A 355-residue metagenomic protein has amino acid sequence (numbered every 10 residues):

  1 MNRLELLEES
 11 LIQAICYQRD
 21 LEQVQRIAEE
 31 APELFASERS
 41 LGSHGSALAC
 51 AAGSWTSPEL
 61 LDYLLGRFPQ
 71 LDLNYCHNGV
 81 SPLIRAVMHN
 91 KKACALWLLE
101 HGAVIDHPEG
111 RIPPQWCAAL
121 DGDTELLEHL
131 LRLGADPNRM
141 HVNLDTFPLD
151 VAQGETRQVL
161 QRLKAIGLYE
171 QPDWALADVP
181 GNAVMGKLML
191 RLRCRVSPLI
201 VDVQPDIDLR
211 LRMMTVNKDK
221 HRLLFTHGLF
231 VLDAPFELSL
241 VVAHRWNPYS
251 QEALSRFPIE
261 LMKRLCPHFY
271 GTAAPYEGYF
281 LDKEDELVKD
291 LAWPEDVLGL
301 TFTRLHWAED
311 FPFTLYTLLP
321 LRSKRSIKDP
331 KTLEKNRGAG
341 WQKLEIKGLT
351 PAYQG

Functional and structural regions predicted by a protein language model:
M1-G66, L168-P172: Intrinsically disordered, low-complexity regulatory segments in ankyrin-centric signaling systems
E5-I12, S37-A51, N74-L83, H107-C117 (+1 more regions): Ankyrin-repeat boundary/"N-cap" motif
A14-R19, C50-S57, R85-K91, C117-D123 (+1 more regions): Ankyrin repeat A-helix N-terminal signature
A28-L34, D62-L71, L96-V104, E128-D136 (+1 more regions): Ankyrin repeat domain, specifically the short helix-to-loop turn at the C-terminus of the second helix of each repeat
A52-W55, P69-K91, L96, E100: Alpha-helical adaptor scaffolds
S57, G110-C117, D123-E128, G134-L176: Ankyrin repeat (ANK) tandem arrays and their immediately adjacent linkers/low-complexity segments
L96, E128, M140-D145, Q161-L211 (+3 more regions): Acidic, proline/glycine-rich low-complexity IDRs
R222-F236: Class II aminoacyl-tRNA synthetase-like tRNA-binding/catalytic domains
